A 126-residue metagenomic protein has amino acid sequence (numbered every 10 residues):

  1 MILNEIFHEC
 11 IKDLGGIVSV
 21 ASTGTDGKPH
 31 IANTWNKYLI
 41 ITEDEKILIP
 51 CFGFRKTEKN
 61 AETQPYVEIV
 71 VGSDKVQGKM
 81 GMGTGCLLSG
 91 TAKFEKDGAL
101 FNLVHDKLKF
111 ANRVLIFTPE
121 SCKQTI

Functional and structural regions predicted by a protein language model:
M1-I126: Binding-site signature for planar aromatic cofactors or substrates
